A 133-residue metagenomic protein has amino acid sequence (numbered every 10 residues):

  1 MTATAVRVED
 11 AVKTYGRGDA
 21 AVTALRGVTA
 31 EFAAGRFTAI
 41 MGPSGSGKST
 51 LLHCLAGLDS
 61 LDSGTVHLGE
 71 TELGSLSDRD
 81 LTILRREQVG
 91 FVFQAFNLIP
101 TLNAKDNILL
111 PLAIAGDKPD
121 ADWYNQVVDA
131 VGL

Functional and structural regions predicted by a protein language model:
M1-T14: ABC-family P-loop ATPase nucleotide-binding domain
R7, T71-E72, P119-L133: Conserved ABC ATPase "signature" region
G16-G18, L109-A121, A130: ABC-type ATPase nucleotide-binding domains, specifically the catalytic core motifs of the NBD
R17-V22, L73-G90, I114: ABC ATPase NBD coupling module
M41-P43: The feature captures the beta-strand-to-loop junction immediately N-terminal to the Walker
A56: Helix-to-loop junction immediately C-terminal to a conserved catalytic motif
G64-E72: Conserved ABC transporter NBD signature motif
P100-P111: Short coil-to-helix segment of the ABC ATPase nucleotide-binding domain corresponding to the Q-loop/switch region
